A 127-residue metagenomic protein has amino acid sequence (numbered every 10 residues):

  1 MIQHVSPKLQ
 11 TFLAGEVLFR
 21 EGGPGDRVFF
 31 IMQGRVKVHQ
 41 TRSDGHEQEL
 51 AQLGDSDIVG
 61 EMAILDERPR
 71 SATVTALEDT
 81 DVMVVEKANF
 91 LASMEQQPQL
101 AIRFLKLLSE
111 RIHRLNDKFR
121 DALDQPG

Functional and structural regions predicted by a protein language model:
M1-G127: Cytosolic regulatory regions built on CNB/CRP/Popeye-like sensor folds
